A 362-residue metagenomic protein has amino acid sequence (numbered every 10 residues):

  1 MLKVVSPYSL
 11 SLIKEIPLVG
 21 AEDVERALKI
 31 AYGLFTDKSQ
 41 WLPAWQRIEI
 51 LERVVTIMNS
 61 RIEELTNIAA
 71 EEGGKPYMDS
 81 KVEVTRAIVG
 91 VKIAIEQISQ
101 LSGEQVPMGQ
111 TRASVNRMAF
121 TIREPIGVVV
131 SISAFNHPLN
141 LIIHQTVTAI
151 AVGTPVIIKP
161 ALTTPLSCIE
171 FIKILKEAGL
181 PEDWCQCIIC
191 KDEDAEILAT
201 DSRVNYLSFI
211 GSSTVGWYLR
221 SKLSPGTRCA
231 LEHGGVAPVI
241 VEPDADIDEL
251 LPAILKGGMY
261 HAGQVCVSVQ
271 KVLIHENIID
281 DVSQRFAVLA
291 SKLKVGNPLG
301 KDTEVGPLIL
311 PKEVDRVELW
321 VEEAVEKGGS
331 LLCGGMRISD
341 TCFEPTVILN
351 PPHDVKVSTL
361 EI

Functional and structural regions predicted by a protein language model:
M1-N116: N-terminal Rossmann-like NAD(P)+-binding subdomain of aldehyde/semialdehyde dehydrogenases
L10, R47, A69, G153 (+6 more regions): Residue-level signal for inorganic ion chemistry
E22, S60, E64, K75 (+6 more regions): Short alpha-helical
Y32-F35, S39, V55-I62, T66 (+11 more regions): Structural signal for hydrophobic packing residues in well-ordered secondary-structure cores of soluble enzyme domains
G103, P107-E249: Rossmann-like NAD(P) dinucleotide-binding subdomain of oxidoreductase/dehydrogenase enzymes
T214-D354: ALDH superfamily catalytic-core signature
